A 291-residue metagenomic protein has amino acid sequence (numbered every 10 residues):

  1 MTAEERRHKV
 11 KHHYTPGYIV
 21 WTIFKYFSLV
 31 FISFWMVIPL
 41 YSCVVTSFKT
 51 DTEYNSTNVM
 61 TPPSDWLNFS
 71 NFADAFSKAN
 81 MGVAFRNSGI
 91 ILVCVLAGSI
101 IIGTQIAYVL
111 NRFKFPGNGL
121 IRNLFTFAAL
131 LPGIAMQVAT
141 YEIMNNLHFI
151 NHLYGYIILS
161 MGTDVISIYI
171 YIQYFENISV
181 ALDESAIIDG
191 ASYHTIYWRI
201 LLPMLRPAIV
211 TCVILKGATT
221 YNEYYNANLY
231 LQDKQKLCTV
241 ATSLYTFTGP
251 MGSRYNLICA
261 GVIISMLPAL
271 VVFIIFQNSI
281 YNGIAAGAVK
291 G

Functional and structural regions predicted by a protein language model:
M1-T2: Short, charged cytosolic
R6, H13-G17, W21-G291: A structural signal for multi-pass alpha-helical bundles of membrane permease subunits that mediate small-molecule
